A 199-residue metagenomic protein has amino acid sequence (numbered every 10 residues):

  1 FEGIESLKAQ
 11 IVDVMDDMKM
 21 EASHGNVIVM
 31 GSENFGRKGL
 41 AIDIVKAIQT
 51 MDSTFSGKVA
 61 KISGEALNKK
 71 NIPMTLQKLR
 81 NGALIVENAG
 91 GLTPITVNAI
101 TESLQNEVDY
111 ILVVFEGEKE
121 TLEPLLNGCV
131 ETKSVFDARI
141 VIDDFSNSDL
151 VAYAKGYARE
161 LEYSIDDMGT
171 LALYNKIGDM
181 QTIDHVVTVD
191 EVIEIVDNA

Functional and structural regions predicted by a protein language model:
F1-N26: Pre-Walker A (pre-P-loop) alpha-helix and adjacent loop at the N terminus of AAA/AAA+ ATPase modules, a conserved
M15-K19, A66-N106: Conserved alpha-helical scaffold flanking the Walker A/P-loop in AAA+ ATPase domains
H24-G57, F136: Walker A/P-loop
N34-F35, A66-N68, G90-L92, E118-E123 (+1 more regions): Conserved nucleotide-binding/hydrolysis micro-motifs of P-loop NTPases
A47-L79: AAA+/P-loop NTPase substrate/partner-engagement loops
I85-E87, Y110-E120: Structural recognition of the conserved hydrophobic beta-strand(s) that form the central parallel beta-sheet of P-loop
D109-Y110, N127-S148: A short helix-turn-beta junction within AAA+ P-loop NTPase domains corresponding to the substrate/partner-engaging
D144-S146, L150-A199: Conserved AAA+ ATPase small/helical "lid" subdomain
